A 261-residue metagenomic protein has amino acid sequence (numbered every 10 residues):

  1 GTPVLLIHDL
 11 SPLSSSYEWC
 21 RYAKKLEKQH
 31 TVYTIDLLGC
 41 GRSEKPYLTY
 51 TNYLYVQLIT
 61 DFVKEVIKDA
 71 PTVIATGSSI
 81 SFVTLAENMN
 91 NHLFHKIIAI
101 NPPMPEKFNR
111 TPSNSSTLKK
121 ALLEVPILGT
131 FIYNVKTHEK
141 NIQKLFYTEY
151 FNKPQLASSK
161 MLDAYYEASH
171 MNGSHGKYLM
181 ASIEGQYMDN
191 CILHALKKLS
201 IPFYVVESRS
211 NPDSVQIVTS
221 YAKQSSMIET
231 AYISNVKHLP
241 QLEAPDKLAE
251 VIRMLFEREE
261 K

Functional and structural regions predicted by a protein language model:
G1-R42: Conserved HGGG/HGGXW glycine-rich cap/lid loop of the alpha/beta-hydrolase fold
S16-E18, S43-L48, R110-T111, Q216: Conserved catalytic-core motifs of eukaryotic protein kinase domains, centered on the activation segment
T34-I74, S78, E250: Active-site loop/oxyanion-hole signature of alpha/beta-hydrolase fold enzymes
K68-S113: Conserved hydrolase catalytic core segment
F108-N109, N134-K197: Conserved alpha/beta-hydrolase catalytic His-Asp/Glu region
N109-L128: A catalytic-pocket lid/entrance helix-loop region that shapes and gates access to the active site across common
K198-V236: Conserved loop-alpha-helix segment in the C-terminal half of the alpha/beta-hydrolase fold that carries the catalytic
S226-K261: Catalytic active-site module of serine/aspartate enzymes centered on a nucleophile-bearing elbow/loop
